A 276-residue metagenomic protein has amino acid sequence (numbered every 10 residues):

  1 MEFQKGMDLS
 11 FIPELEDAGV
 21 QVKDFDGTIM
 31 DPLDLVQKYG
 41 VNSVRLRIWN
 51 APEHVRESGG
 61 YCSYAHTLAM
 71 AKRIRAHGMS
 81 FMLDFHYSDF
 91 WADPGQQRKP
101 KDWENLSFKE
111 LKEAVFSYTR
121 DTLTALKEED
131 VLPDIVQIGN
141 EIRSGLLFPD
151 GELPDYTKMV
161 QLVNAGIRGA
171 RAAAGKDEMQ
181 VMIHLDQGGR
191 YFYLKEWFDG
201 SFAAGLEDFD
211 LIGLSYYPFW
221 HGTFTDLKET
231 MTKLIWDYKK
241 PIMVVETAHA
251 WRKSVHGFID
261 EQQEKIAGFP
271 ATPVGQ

Functional and structural regions predicted by a protein language model:
M1-A69, R73-R75, W91-A114, G213: N-terminal substrate-binding region of glycoside hydrolase catalytic domains
M1-E2, D31-V41, A65, A69-S80 (+4 more regions): Acidic (Asp/Glu)-rich catalytic clusters
F3-L9, N42-L46, F81-F85, D134-I138 (+3 more regions): Hydrophobic faces of well-ordered beta-strands that scaffold small-molecule active sites in alpha/beta enzyme cores
L9-I12, W49-A51, H86-F90, I138-R143 (+3 more regions): Active-site beta-loop-alpha junctions enriched in small/polar residues
D26-Q37, A172-Q180, F192-E264: Glycoside hydrolase catalytic-domain groove-lining segments
C62-L68, D93-F202, E207, G222-E229: Active-site cleft segment of glycoside hydrolase catalytic domains centered on the general acid/base Glu
K99-K109, V255-P273: A solvent-exposed, charged loop/short amphipathic helix patch at secondary-structure junctions
